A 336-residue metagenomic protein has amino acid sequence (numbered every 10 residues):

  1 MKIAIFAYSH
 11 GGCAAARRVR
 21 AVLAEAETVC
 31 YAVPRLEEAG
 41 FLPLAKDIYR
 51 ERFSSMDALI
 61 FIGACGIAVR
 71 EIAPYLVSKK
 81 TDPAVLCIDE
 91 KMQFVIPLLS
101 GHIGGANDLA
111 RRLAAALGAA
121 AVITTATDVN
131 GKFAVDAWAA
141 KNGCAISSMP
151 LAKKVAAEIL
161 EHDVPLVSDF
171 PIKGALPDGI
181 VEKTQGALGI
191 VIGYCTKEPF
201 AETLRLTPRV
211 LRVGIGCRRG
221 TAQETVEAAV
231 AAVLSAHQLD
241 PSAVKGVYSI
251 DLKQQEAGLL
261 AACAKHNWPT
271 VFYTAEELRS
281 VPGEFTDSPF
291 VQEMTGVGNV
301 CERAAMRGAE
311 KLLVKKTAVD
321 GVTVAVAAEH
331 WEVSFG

Functional and structural regions predicted by a protein language model:
M1-I5: Extreme N-terminal starter segment of soluble prokaryotic enzymes
Y8-A26, P34-L36, L42-L44, E51-A58 (+5 more regions): Conserved mixed alpha/beta catalytic, RNA-binding, or beta-rich assembly cores of soluble enzyme, regulatory
V29-Y31, V122, V271-Y273: General small-molecule cofactor/ligand-binding pocket signal
A32, G40-I48, G105-D108, D287-S288 (+1 more regions): Secondary-structure junction/capping motif
I48, A73, E310-L312: Short secondary-structure capping/turn segments at boundaries of alpha-helices and beta-strands
I250-A305, A309-L312, A318-V322, G336: C-terminal non-catalytic interaction/assembly regions of soluble proteins
V324-A327: Edge beta-strands of jelly-roll/beta-sandwich modules across compartments, strongly enriched in secreted/luminal
